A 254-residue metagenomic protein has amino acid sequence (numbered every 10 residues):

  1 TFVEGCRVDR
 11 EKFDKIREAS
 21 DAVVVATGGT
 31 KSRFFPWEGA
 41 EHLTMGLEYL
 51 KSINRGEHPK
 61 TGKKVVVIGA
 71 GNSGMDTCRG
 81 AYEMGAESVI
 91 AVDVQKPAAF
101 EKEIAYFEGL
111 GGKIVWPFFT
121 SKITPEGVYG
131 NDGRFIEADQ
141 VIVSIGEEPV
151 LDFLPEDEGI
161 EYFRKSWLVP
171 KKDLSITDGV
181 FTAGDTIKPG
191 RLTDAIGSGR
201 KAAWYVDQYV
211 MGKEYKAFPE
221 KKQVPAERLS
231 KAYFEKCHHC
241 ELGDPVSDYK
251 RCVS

Functional and structural regions predicted by a protein language model:
T1-E4, K51, C78-T120, E214-R228: Rossmann-like dinucleotide-binding cores of NAD(P)H-dependent redox enzymes
T1-W37, S121-G127, Q140-I142, E148-V150: Feature captures the FAD/FMN-dependent oxidoreductase FAD-binding
E4-R10, M45-L47, W116-F118, G184: Short loop/edge segments at beta-strand edges and connector loops that shape dinucleotide/nucleotide cofactor-binding
E41-G62, Q140-G190, W204: FAD-site-proximal beta/loop scaffold in flavoenzymes
E57-A86: Rossmann-like NAD(P)H-binding beta-loop-alpha module
T77, A183-K216: A conserved FAD-binding loop/helix module that cradles the flavin
A105, G109, T120-K122, K201 (+1 more regions): Mid-to-C-terminal Rossmann-like scaffold of FAD/NAD(P)H-dependent oxidoreductases
R134-I160, V210, F234-S254: C-terminal catalytic lobe of FAD-dependent flavoproteins
